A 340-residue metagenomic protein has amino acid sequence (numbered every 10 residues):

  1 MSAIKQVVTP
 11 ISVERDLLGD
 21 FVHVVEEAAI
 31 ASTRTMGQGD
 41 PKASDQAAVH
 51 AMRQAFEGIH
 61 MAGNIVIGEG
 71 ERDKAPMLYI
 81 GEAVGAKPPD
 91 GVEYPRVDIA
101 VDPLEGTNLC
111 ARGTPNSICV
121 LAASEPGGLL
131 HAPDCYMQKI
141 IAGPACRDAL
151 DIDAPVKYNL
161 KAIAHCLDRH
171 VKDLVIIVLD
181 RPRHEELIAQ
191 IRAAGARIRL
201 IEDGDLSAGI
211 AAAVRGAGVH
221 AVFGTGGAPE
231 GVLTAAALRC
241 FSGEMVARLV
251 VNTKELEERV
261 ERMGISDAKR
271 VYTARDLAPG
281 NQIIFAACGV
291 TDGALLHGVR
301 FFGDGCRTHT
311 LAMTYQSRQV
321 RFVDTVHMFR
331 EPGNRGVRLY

Functional and structural regions predicted by a protein language model:
S2-A100, H165, L206-S207, A211 (+3 more regions): N-terminal subdomain of lithium-sensitive/metallo-dependent phosphomonoesterases centered on the IMPase/IPPase/PAP
V8, I191, E202, A211-G216 (+1 more regions): Helical "lid/coupling" subdomains associated with nucleotide-phosphate turnover
I65-E69, I99-V101, C110-R112, H131-A132 (+5 more regions): General beta-strand structural signal in soluble alpha/beta enzymes
A83-K87, P115-L129, G216-G218, R239-G243: A glycine- and small-aliphatic-rich helix-loop capping segment at beta-alpha/alpha-beta transitions that lines
A86-D90, T107-R112, I163-D168, I188 (+4 more regions): A generic local secondary-structure boundary/capping motif
Y94-E105, L109-L130: DPxDG-like acidic metal-binding loop motif
V120-I201, M263-S266, G293-R300, D304-L339: Acidic beta-strand-loop-alpha-helix segment within the catalytic core of divalent metal-dependent phosphate-processing
